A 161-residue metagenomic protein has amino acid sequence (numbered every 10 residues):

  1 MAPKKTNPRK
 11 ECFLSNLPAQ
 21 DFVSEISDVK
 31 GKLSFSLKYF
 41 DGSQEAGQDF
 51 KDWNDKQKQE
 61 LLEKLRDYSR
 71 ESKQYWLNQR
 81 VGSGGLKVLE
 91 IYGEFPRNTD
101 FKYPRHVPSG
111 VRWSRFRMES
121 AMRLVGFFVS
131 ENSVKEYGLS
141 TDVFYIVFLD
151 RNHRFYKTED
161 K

Functional and structural regions predicted by a protein language model:
M1-M118, E131-K161: Basic, Lys/Arg-enriched alpha-helical interface segments
A121-S130: Catalytic nucleophile-His microenvironment captured as a short glycine-rich beta-strand/loop that brackets
